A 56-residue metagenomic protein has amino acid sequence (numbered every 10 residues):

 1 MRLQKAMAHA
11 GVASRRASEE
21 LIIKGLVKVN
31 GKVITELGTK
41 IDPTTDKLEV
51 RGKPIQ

Functional and structural regions predicted by a protein language model:
M1-Q56: S4-like RNA-binding module at protein N-termini
